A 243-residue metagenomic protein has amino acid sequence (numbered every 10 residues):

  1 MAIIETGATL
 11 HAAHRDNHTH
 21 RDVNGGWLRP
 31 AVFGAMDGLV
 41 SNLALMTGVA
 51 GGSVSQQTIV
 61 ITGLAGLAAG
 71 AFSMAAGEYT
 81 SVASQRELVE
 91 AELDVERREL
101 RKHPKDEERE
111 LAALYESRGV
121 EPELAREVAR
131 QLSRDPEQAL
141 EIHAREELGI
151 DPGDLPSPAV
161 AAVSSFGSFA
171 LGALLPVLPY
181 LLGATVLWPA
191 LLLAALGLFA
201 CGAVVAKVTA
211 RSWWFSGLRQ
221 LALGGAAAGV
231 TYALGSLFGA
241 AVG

Functional and structural regions predicted by a protein language model:
A2-P30, V82-S165: Cytosol/matrix-facing amphipathic helices and coiled-coil assembly/linker segments of eukaryotic membrane proteins
A2-S81: Internal alpha-helical transmembrane segments
V23-G34, Q56-L64, L124, P158-V163 (+2 more regions): The feature identifies polytopic integral membrane transport proteins across all domains of life
G38-N42, S165-L175: Core segments of transmembrane alpha-helices that mediate helix-helix packing or line hydrophobic substrate/ligand
A184-L196: Structural signature of hydrophobic alpha-helical transmembrane segments
A200-A227: Interfacial loop-to-transmembrane junctions
Y232-G243: Juxtamembrane boundary at the C-terminal end of a transmembrane helix
